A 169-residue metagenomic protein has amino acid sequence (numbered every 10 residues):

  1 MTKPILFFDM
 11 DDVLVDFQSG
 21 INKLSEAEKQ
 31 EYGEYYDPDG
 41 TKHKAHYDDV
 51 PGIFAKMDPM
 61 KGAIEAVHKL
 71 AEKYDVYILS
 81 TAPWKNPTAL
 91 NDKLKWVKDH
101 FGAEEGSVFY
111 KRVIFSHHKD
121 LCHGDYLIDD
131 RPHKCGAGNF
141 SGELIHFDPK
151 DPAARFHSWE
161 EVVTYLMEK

Functional and structural regions predicted by a protein language model:
M1-D49: Active-site neighborhood of HAD-like aspartate-dependent phosphohydrolases
V15-F17, K23, I78, K85-A89 (+3 more regions): Short catalytic/ligand-binding loop motif for oxyanion handling, primarily in non-cytosolic enzymes, centered on
D58, A63-K93, V97: Substrate-recognition element of Asp-dependent hydrolases with the DxDx(T/V) motif
P87-K119: Active-site donor-binding segments of glycosyltransferases and PAPS-dependent sulfotransferases
V108-G136: Conserved Lys-Pro-Asp/Glu-containing loop-to-beta segment of HAD-superfamily phosphomonoesterases, centered on
Y126-E160: Acidic, Mg2+-coordinating phosphoryl-transfer loop and its flanking beta/alpha structural elements, shared across
